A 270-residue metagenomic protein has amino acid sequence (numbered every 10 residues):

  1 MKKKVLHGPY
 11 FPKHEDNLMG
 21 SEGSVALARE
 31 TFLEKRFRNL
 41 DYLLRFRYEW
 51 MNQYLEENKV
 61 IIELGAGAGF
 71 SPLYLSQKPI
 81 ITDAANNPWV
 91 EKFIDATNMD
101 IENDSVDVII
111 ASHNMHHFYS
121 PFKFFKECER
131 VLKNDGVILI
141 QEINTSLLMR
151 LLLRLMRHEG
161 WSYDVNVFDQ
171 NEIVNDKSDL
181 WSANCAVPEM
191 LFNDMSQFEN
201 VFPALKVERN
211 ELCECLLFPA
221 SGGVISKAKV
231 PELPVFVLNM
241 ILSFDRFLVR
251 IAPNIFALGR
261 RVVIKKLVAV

Functional and structural regions predicted by a protein language model:
M1-L33, L44: N-terminal, positively charged/glycine-rich alpha-helical extensions of SAM-dependent methyltransferases
R38-K59: Conserved alpha-helix/loop element of class I SAM-dependent methyltransferases that forms part of the SAM/SAH-binding
E56, F118-Y119, L132-N134: Helix-to-beta-strand junctions that scaffold the AdoMet/dcAdoMet cofactor pocket in Class I SAM-dependent enzymes
I62-M99, K123: Class I SAM-dependent methyltransferase SAM/SAH-binding core
T97-I109: A short acidic, Gly/Pro-enriched loop at the edge of an enzyme's catalytic core that lines a small-molecule cofactor
K123-V137: A short glycine-rich, Lys/Arg-flanked "PGG" loop and its adjoining helix->strand segment in the class I
I138-V174: Conserved class I S-adenosyl-L-methionine
C185-N210: Short alpha-helix
